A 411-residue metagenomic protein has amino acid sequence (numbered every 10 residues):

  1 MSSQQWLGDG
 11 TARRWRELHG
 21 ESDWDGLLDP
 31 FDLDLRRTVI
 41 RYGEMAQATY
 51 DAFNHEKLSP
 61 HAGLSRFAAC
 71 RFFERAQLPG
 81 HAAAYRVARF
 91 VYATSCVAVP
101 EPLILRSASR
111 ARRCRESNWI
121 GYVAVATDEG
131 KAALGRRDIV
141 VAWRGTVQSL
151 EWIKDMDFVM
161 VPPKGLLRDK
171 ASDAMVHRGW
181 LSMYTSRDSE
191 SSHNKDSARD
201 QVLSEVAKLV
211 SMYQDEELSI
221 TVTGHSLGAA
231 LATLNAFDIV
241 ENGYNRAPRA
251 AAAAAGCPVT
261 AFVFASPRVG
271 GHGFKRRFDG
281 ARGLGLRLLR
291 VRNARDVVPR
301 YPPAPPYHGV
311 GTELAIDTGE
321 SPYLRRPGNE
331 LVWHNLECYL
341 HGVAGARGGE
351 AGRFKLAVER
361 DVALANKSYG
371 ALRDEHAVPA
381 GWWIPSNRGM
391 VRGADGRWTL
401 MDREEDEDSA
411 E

Functional and structural regions predicted by a protein language model:
M1-T223, L227-E411: Non-catalytic, mobile gating and regulatory segments of ester bond hydrolases
